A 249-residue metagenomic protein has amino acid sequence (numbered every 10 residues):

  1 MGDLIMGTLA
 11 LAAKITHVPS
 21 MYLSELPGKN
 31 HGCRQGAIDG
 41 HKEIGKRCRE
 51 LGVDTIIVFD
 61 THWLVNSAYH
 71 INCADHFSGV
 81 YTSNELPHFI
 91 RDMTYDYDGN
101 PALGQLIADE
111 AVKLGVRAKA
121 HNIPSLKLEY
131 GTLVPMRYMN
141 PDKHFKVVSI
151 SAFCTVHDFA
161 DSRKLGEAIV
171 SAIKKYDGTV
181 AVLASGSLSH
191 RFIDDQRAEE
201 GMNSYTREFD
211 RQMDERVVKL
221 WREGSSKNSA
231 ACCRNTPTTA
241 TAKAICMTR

Functional and structural regions predicted by a protein language model:
G2-D54, V65-K164, K175, D195-R249: Flexible, D/E/H-enriched segments
D54-D60, G178-G186: Beta-strand elements within well-structured catalytic alpha/beta cores of enzymes that handle phosphate/sulfate esters
H62-L64, L188-S189: Catalytic metal-binding/acid-base residues of hydrolase active sites
A152-T155, S185-S189: Histidine- and/or cysteine-centered catalytic micro-motif in compact active-site loops
E167-K175, V180: Non-transmembrane, aqueous-exposed alpha-helical and coiled segments at domain scale
V180, R191-Q196: Short conserved catalytic/interaction loops centered on acidic-Pro-aromatic/His motifs
